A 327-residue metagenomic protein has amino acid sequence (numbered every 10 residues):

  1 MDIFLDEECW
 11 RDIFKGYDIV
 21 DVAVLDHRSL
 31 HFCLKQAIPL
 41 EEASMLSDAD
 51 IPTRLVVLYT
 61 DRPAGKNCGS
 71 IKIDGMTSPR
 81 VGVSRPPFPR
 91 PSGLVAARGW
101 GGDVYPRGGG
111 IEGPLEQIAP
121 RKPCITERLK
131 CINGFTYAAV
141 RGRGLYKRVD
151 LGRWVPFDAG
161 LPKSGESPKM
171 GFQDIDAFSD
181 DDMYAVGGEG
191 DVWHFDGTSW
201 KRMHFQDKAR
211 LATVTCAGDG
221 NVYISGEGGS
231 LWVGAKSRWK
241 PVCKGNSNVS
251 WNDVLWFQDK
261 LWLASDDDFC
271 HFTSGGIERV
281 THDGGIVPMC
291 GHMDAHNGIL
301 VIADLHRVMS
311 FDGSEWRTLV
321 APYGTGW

Functional and structural regions predicted by a protein language model:
M1-W327: Residue-level hotspots at or immediately adjacent to binding/recognition sites across diverse folds
